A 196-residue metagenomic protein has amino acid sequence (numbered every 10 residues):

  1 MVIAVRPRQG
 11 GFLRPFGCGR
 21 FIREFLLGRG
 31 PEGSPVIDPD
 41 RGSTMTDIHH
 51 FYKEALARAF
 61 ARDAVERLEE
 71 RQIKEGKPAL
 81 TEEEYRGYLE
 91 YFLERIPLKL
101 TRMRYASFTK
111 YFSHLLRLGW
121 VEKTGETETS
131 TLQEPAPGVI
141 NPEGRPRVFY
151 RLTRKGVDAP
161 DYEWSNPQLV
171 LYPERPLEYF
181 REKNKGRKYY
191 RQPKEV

Functional and structural regions predicted by a protein language model:
M1-E83: Short alpha-helical segments that sit at the start of domains
P78-A106, N141-G144: Intrinsically disordered, low-complexity acidic Ser/Thr-rich regulatory segments
G87-Y88, Y111, Y179: Charge-rich, solvent-exposed alpha-helical interaction surfaces
K99-E126: Short amphipathic alpha-helical interaction segments
E126-D161: Short, cationic-aromatic polyanion-contact patches
R151-V196: Amphipathic alpha-helical dimerization/coiled-coil segments that flank or bridge DNA-binding/regulatory modules
